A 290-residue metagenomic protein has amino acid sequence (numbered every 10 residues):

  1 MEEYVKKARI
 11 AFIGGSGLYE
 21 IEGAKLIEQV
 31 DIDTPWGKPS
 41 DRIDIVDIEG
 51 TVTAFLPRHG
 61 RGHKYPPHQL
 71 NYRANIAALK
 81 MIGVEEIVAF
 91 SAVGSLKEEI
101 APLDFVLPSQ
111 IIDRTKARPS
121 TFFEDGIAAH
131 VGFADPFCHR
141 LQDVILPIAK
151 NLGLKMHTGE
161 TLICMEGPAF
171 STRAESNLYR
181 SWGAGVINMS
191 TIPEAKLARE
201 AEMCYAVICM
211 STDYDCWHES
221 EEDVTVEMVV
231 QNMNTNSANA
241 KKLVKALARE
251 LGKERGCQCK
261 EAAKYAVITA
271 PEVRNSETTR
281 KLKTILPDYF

Functional and structural regions predicted by a protein language model:
E2-A134, Y289-F290: Metabolite-binding pocket within alpha/beta catalytic cores that recognizes anionic/polar moieties
K80-G83, R180, R199: Non-catalytic positions within long, well-ordered alpha-helices that form the structural scaffold/packing of enzyme
E85-E86, G185, C204: Short acidic/polar active-site loop segments enriched in Thr and Asp
R140, V144-K155, K242-E250: Generic non-transmembrane alpha-helical segments
N151-G185: Active-site/ligand-binding-proximal alpha/beta "capping" segment
M189-V226: Zn-dependent metallopeptidase/amidohydrolase metal-coordination segment
C216-A263: His/Asp/Glu-rich mid-to-C-terminal helical/loop segments that flank catalytic regions of hydrolases
G256-F290: A short, charged, Gly/Pro-tolerant segment at domain boundaries
